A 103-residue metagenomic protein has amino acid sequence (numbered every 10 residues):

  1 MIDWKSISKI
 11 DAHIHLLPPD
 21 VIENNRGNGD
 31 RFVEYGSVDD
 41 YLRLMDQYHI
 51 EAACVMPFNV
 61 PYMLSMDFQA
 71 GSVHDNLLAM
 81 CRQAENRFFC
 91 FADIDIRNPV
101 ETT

Functional and structural regions predicted by a protein language model:
M1-T103: Helix-coil boundary/capping segments in enzymes
